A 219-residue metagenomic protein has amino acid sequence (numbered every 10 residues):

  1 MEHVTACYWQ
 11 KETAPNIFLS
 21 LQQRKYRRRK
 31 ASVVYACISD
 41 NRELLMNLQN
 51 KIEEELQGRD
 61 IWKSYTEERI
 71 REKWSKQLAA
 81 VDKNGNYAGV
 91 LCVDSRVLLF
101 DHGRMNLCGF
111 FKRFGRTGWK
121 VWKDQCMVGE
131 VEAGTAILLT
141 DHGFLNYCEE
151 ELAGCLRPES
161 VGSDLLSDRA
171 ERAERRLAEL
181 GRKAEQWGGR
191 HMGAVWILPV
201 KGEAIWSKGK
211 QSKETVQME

Functional and structural regions predicted by a protein language model:
M1-E54, R96-V97, M105-K112, T117-G134: N-terminal entry segment of metal-dependent catalytic domains or homologous docking segments
E2-E12, E132-A133, L145-E219: C-terminal catalytic subdomain
N41-D60, S64, N146, L156: Acidic, low-complexity cytosolic segments
E43, N47, I61, Y65 (+4 more regions): Alpha-helix boundary/N-cap detector
E55-D60, F110-F114, K120-K123, E159-S163 (+1 more regions): Short, surface-exposed linear patches
E55-F110, G181-M192, P199: Catalytic core of PPM/PP2C metal-dependent serine/threonine phosphatase domains
